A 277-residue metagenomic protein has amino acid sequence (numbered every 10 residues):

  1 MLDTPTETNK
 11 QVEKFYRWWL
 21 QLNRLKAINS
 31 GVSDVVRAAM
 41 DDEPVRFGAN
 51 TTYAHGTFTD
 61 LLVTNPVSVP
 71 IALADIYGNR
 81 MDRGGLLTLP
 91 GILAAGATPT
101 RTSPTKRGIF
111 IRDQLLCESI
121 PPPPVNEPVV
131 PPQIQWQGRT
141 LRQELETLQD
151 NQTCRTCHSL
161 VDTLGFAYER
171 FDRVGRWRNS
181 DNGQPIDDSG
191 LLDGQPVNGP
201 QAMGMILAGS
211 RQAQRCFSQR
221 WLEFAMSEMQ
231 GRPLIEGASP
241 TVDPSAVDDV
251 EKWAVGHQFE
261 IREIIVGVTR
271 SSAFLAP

Functional and structural regions predicted by a protein language model:
M1-E223, E228, R232-P277: Active-site substrate-binding loop specific to GH73 endo-beta-N-acetylglucosaminidase modules in bacterial autolysins
